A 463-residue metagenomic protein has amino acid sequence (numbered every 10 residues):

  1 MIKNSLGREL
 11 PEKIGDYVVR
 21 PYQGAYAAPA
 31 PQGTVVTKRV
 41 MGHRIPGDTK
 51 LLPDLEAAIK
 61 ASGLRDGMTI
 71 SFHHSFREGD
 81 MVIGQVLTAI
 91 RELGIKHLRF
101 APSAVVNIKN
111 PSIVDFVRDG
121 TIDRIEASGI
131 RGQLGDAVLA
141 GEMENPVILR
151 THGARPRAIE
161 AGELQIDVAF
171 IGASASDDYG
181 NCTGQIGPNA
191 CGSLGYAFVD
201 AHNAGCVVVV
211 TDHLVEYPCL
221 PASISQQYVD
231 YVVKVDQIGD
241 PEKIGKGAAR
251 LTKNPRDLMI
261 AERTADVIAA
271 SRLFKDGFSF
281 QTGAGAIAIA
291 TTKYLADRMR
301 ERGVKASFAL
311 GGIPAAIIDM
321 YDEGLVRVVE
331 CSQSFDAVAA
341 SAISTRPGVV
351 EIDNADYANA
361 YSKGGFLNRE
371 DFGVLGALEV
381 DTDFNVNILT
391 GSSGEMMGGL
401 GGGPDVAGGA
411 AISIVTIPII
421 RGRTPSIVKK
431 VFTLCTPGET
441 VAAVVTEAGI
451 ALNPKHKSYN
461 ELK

Functional and structural regions predicted by a protein language model:
I2-K463: Conserved alpha/beta enzyme-core scaffold
